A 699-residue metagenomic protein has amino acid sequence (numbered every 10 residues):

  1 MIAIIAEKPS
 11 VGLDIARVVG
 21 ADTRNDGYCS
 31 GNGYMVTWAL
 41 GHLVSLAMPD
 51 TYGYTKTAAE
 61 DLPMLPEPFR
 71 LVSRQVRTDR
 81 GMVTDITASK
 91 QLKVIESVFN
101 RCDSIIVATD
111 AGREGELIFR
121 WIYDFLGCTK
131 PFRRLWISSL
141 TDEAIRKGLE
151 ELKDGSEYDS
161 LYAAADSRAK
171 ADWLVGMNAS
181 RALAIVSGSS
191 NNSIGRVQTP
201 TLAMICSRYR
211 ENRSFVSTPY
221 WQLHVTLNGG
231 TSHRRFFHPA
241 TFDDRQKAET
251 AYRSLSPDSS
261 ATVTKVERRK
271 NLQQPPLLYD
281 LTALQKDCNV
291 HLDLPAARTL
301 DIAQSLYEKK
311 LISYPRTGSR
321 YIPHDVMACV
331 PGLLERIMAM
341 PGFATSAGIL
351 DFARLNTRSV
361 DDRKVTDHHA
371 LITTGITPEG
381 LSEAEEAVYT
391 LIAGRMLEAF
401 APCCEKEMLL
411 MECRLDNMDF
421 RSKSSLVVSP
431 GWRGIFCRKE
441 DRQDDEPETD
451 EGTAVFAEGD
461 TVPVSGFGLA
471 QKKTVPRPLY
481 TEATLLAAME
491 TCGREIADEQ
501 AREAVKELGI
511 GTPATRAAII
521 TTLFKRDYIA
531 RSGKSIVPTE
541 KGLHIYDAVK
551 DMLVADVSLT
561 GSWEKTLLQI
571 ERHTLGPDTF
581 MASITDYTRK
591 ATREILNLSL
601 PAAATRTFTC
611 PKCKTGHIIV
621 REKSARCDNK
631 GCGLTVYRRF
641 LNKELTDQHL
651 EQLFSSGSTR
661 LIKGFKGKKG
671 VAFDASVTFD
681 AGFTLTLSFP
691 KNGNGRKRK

Functional and structural regions predicted by a protein language model:
M1, V72-G81, A182-N192, K265-Q274 (+5 more regions): Short hinge/gating elements
M1-A169, W173-M177, P476: Intrinsically disordered, low-complexity regulatory segments
I2, A88, F125, S214 (+2 more regions): Basic, low-complexity terminal or inter-domain segments flanking catalytic cores
D110, H291-P295: A conserved hydrophobic secondary-structure block that centers on an alpha-helix together with its immediately flanking
V186-S193, M204-A248, H291, P315: C-terminal helical "lid" subdomain and adjoining coupling/linker elements of P-loop NTPases
Q198: Conserved PLP-enzyme active-site core in the AAT-like
D243-Y279, Q285: Metal- or metallocofactor-binding catalytic centers and their adjacent structured scaffolds across diverse enzyme
